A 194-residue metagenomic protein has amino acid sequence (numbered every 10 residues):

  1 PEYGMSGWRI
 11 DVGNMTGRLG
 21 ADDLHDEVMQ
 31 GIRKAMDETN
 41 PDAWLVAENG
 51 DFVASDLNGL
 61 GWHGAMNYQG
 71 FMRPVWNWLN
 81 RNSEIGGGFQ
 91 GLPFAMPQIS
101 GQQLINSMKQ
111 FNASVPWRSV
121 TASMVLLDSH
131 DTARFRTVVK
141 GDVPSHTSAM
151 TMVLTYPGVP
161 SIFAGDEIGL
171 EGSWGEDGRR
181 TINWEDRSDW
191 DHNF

Functional and structural regions predicted by a protein language model:
E2-M5, G158-V159: A structural motif
W8-I10, I162: Hydrophobic residues within beta-strands of alpha/beta enzymes
I10, S129-D131: Catalytic grooves of carbohydrate-active enzymes
D11-R118, S123, G141-V143, T151-M152 (+1 more regions): Active-site-proximal helices and loops of the catalytic beta/alpha 8
T132-F135, T155, E176: Substrate-binding and catalytic surfaces of secreted/luminal carbohydrate-active proteins
R136-K140: Short, solvent-exposed helix-loop connector elements
S148-Y156: Short, hydrophobic/amphipathic alpha-helical patches that form generic packing surfaces within helical domains
F163-I168: Short acidic/histidine-rich active-site segments
